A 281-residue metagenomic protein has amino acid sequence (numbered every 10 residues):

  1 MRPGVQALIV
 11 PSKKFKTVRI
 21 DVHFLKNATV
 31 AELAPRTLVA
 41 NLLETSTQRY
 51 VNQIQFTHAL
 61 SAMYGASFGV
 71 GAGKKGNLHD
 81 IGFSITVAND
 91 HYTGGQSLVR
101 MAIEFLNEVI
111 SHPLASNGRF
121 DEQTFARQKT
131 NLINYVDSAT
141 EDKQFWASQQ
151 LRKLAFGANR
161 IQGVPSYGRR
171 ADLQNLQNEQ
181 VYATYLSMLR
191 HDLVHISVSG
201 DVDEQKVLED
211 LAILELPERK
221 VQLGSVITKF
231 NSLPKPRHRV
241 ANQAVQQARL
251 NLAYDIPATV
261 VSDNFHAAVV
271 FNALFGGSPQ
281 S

Functional and structural regions predicted by a protein language model:
L8-V10, K16-R36, Q53-E108, F145-G168 (+2 more regions): M16 family metallopeptidases and their MPP-like homologs
R36-E44: Active-site SXXK
S46-R49, D90-T93, H112-D121: Short, polar/flexible loop-turn hinges at active-site or ligand-entry regions and domain interfaces
T57, H112-V136, L223-N231: Acidic/histidine-enriched alpha-helical segments
I103-S116, I213-V221: A common structural junction motif
I133-R190: Scaffold signal of the M16-like zinc-metallopeptidase fold and its non-catalytic homologs
Q162, A171, S187-T259: An aromatic/glycine/proline-enriched structural segment found at the starts of mature extracellular/organellar domains
Q247-R249, A253-G277: A conserved active-site cap/scaffold subdomain adjacent to cofactor or substrate pockets
